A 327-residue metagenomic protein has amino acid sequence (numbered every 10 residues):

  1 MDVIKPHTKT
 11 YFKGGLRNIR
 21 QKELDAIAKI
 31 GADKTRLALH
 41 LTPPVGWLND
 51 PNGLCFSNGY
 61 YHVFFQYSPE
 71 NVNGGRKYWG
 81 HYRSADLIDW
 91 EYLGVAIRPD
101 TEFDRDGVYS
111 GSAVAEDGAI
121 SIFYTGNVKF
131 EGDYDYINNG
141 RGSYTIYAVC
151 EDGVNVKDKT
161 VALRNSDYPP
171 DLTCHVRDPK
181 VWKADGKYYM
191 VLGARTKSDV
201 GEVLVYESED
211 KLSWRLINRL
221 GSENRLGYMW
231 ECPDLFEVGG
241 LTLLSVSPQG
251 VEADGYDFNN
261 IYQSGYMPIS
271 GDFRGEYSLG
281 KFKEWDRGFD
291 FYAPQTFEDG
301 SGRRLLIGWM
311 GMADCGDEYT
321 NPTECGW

Functional and structural regions predicted by a protein language model:
M1-P179, K183-W230, E237-R287, S301 (+1 more regions): Beta-rich carbohydrate-recognition and catalytic domains
Y228-P233, Y292-P294: Repeated scaffold domains used in trafficking and secretory/extracellular systems, primarily beta-propellers
G288-Y292, F297-E298: Catalytic and ligand-binding motifs that coordinate phosphates/metal ions in nucleic-acid-processing enzymes
A293, R304-L305: Polyanion-binding and phosphate-handling cores
